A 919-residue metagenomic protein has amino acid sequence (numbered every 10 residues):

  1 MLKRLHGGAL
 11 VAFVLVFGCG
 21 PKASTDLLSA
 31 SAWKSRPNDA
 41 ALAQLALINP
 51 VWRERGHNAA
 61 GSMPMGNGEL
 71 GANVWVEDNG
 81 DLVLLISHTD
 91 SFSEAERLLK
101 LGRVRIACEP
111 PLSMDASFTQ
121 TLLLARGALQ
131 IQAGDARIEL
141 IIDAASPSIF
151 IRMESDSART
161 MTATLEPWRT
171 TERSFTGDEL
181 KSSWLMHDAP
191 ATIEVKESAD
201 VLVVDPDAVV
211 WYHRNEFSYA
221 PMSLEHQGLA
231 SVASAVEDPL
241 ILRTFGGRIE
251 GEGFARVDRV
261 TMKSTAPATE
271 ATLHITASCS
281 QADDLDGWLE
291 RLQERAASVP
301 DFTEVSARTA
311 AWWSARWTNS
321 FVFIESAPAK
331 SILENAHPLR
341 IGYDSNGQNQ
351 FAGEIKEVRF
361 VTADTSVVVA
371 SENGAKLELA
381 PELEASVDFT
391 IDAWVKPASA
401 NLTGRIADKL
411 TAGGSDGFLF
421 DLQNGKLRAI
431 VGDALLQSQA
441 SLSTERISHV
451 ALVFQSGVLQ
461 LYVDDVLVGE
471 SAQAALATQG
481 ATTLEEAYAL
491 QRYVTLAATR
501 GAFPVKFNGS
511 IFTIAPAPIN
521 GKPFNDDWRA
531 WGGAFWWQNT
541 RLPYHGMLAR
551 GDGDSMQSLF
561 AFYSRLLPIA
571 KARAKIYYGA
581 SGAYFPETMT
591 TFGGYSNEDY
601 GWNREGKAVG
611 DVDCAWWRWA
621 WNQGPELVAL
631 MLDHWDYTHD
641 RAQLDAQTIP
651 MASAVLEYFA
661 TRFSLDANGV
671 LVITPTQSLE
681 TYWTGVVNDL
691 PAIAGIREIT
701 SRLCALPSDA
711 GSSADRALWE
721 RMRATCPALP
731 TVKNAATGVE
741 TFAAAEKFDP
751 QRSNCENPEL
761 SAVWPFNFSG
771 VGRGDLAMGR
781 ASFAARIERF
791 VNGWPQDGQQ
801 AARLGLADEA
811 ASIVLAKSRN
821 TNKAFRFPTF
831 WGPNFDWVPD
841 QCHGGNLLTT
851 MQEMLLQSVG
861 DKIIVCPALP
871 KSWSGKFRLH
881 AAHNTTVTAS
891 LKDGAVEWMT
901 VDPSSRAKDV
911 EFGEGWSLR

Functional and structural regions predicted by a protein language model:
D26-S331, V466, A475-R604, D611 (+5 more regions): Aromatic-residue-lined binding/catalytic grooves and analogous aromatic/hydrophobic interfacial grooves in multimeric
N335, L339, S345-I355, F360-D364 (+3 more regions): Extracellular glycan-recognition modules
I355-F360, A393, V450, D465 (+2 more regions): Extracellular beta-strand elements of beta-rich domains used for carbohydrate recognition/degradation or cell-matrix
R446-Q460: Localized edge beta-strand/strand-to-loop motifs within extracellular or lumenal beta-rich domains
F512-W536, P586-D645, F659-W719, E897: The feature captures the catalytic groove of carbohydrate-active enzymes
W536-L548, A620-L632, P691-R702, E756-N767 (+2 more regions): Well-ordered alpha-helical segments within folded domains of soluble proteins
L630-H639, Q643-I649, V655-L665, A717-P750 (+3 more regions): Non-catalytic carbohydrate-binding regions of carbohydrate-active enzymes
